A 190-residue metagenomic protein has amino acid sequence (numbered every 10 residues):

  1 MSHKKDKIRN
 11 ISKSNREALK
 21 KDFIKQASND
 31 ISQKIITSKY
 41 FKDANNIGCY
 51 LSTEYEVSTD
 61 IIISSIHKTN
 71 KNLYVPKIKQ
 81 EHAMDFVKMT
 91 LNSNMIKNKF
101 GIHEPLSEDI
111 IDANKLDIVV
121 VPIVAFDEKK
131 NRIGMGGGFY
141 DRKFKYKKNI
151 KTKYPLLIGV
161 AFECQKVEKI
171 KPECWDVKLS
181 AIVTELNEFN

Functional and structural regions predicted by a protein language model:
M1-K115: N-terminal active-site beta-alpha-beta segment that forms phosphate/nucleotide-binding and substrate-recognition loops
S2, K7, S14, N114-V119 (+2 more regions): Surface-exposed, charge/polar-rich loops and edge strands
K25, A44, D60-I62, R132 (+2 more regions): A generic "cationic amphipathic patch" detector
E56, D127-E128: Short glycine-rich, flexible loops that bind phosphorylated cofactors or substrates
E81-V87, N131-I133, L157: Short, well-ordered strand-loop elements centered on a beta-strand within folded domains, enriched for acidic residues
P122-V124: Active-site/ligand-binding-proximal alpha/beta "capping" segment
F139: Charged, gly/pro-rich active-site loop segments
